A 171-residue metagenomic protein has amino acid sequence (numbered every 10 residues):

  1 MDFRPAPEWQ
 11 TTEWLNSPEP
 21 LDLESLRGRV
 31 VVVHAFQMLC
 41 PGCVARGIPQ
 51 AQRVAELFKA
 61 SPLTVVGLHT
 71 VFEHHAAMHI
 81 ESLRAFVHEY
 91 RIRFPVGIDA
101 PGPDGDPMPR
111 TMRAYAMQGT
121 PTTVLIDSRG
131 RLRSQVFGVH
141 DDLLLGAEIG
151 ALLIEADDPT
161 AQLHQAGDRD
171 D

Functional and structural regions predicted by a protein language model:
M1-E24, F94: N-terminal "domain-start" segment that seeds a small globular fold
M1-T12, D158-D171: N-proximal helix/coil linker or "cap" segments that precede and/or mark the start of modular domains
P7, P41-G42, P49, R53 (+3 more regions): Proline-centered helix-kink/hinge sites
L21-G47, A51, V65: Short active-site neighborhood of thiol/selenol oxidoreductases, capturing the structured segment around
G28-V31, S61-T64, I92-F94, S128: Loop/turn elements at helix/coil->beta-strand transitions in domains of secreted/extracellular proteins
A45-Y90, P101-M108: Structural microenvironment flanking redox-active thiols in thiol-disulfide oxidoreductases
Y90-I92, D99-G150: Thiol/disulfide oxidoreductase modules built on the thioredoxin-like
I149-D158: Short, hydrophobic alpha-helical segments
